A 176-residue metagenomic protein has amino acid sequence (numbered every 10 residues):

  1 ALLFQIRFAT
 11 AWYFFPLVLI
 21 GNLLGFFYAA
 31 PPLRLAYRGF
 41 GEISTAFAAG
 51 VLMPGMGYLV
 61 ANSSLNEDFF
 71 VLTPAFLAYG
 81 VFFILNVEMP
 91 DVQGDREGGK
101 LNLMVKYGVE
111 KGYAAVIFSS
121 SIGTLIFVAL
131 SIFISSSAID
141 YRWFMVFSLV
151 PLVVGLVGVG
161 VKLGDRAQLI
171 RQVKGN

Functional and structural regions predicted by a protein language model:
A1-L3, L77-T124: Solvent-exposed interhelical
A1-S64: Intramembrane alpha-helical segments
R7-N22, F26, D91, S136-G155: Hydrophobic alpha-helical transmembrane segments and immediately flanking/interface helices in integral membrane
W12-L19, I43-S44, F69-P74, Y113-I117 (+1 more regions): Hydrophobic alpha-helical transmembrane segments
L19-P32, V51, M56, P74-P90 (+1 more regions): Transmembrane alpha-helical segments that form the membrane-embedded catalytic/substrate-channel core of multi-pass
L33-G41, N62-D68, M89-R96, K162-R171: A cytosolic-side transmembrane-helix exit/cap motif
L125-A129: Transmembrane-helix signature of multi-pass solute transporters
I132-N176: Extended hydrophobic alpha-helices typical of membrane-associated regions
